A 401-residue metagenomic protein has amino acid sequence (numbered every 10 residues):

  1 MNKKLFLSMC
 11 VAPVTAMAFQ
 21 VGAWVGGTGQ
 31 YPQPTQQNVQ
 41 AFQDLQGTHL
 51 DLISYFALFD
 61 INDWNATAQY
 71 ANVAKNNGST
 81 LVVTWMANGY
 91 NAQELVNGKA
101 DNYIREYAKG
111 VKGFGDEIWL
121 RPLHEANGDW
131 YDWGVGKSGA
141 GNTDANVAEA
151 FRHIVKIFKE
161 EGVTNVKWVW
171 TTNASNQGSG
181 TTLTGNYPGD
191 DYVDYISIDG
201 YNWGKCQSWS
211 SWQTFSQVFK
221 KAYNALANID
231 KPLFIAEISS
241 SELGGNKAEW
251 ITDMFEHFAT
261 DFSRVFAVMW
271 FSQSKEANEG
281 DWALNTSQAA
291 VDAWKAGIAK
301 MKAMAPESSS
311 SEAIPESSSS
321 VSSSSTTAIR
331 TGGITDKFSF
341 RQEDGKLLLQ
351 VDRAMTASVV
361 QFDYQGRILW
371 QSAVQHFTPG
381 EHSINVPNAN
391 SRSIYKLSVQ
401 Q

Functional and structural regions predicted by a protein language model:
F19-G26, H124, F234-P306: Substrate-binding cleft of secreted/luminal carbohydrate-active enzymes
W24-G110, N246, H257-V265, F271 (+1 more regions): N-terminal carbohydrate-binding/catalytic regions of secreted carbohydrate-active enzymes
T35-N38, A174-D190, K247-A248: Distinct, well-ordered alpha-helical segments
L50-L58, L183-W212, F271-S272: Aromatic- and acid-rich polysaccharide-binding/catalytic face of secreted or lumenal carbohydrate-active enzymes
I61-W170: Substrate-binding cleft of extracellular glycoside hydrolase catalytic domains
T67-T80, T84, D191, Y195-G244: Glycoside hydrolase catalytic-domain groove-lining segments
K159-T181, K231-L243, W270: Aromatic-lined carbohydrate-recognition surfaces of secreted/lumenal glycan-active proteins
S319-Q401: C-terminal outer-membrane/trafficking sorting elements
